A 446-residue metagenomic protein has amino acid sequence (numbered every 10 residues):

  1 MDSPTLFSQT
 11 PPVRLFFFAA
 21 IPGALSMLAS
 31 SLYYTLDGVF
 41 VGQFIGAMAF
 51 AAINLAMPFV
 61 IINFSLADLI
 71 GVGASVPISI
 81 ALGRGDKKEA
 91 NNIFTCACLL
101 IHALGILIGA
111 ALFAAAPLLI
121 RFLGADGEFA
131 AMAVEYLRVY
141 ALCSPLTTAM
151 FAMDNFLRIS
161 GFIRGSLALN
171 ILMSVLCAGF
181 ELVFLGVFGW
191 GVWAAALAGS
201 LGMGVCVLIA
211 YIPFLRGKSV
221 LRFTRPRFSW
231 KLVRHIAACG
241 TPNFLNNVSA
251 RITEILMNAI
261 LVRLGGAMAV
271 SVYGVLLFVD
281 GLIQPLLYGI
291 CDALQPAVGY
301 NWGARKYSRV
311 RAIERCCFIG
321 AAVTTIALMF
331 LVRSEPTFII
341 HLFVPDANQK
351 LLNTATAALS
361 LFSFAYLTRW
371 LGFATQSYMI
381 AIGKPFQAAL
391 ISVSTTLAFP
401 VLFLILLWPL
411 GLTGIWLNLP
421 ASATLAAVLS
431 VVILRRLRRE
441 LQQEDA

Functional and structural regions predicted by a protein language model:
M1-A20, I78-P145, L176-G179, V187-T241 (+2 more regions): Short alpha-helical transmembrane segments in multi-pass integral membrane proteins
S8-F44, P58-G73, P77, H102-G109 (+4 more regions): N-terminal transmembrane alpha-helices
F18-D37, V139, M173, G202-C206 (+3 more regions): Transmembrane helical elements of multi-pass membrane transporters/channels
L25, A29, Y33, N63-A67 (+16 more regions): Residue-level hotspots within pore-lining transmembrane alpha-helices of multi-pass secondary transporters
L32-A51, I120-G127, V183-G189, R251-L282 (+2 more regions): Helix-terminus/linker motif at the lipid-water interface of multi-pass membrane proteins
T35, F44-A47, A81-R84, I159-S160 (+5 more regions): Helix-loop interface residues and adjacent transmembrane-helix termini in multi-pass membrane transporters, primarily
F50-A110, M150-G165, V272-F330, P336 (+1 more regions): Small-residue-rich hydrophobic transmembrane alpha-helices
G71, V139-R158, S166-C177, A195-A210 (+4 more regions): Short runs within selected transmembrane alpha-helices of multi-pass transporters and secretion channels
